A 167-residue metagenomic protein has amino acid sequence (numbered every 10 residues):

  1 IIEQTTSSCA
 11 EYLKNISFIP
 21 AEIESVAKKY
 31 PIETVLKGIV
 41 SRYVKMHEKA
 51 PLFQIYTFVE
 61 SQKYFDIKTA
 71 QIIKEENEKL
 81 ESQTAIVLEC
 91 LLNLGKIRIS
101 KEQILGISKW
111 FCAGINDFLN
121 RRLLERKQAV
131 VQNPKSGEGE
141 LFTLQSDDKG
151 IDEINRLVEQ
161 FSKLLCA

Functional and structural regions predicted by a protein language model:
I1-E22, K37: An amphipathic alpha-helix adjacent to DNA-recognition modules
C9, L13-S17, P51, I67 (+3 more regions): Short amphipathic alpha-helical interaction/hinge segments
A10-L13, E33-F58, I115-L119, A167: Helical hydrophobic small-molecule/effector-binding pocket
F18-S25, T57-Q62, E125-V131, K135: Short linear capping/connector segments at secondary-structure termini
Y30, T34, K45-E60, I67-L94 (+3 more regions): Amphipathic alpha-helical packing segments from all-alpha helical-bundle domains
G38, R42, I86-C90, L94 (+2 more regions): C-terminal peripheral helix-coil segments that are non-catalytic and often amphipathic
K63, I97-R98: Helix-turn-helix-type domain boundary/helix-start signal
